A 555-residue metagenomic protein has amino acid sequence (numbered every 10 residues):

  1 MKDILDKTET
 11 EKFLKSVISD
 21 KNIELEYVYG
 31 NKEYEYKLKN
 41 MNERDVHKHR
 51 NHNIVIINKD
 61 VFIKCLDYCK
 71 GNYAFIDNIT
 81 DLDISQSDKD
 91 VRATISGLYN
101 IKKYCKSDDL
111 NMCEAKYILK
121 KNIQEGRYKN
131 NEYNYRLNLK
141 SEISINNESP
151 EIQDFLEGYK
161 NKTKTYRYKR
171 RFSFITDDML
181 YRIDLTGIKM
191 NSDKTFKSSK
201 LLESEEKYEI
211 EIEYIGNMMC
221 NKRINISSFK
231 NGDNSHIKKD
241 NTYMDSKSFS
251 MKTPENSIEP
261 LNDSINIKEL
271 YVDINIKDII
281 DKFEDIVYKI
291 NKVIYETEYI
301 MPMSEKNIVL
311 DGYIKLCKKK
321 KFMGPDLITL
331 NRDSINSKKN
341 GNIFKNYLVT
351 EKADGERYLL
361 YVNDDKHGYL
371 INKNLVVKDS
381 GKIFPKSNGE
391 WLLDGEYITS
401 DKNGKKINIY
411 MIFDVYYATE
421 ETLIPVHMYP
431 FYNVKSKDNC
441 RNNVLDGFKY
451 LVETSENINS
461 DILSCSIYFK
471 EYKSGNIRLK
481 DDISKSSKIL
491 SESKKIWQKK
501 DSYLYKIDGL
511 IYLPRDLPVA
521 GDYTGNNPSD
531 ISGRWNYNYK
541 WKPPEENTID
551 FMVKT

Functional and structural regions predicted by a protein language model:
M1-D311: Phosphate-end processing signature that detects enzymes handling 5′-triphosphorylated RNA and polyphosphate
F13-V17, N161-K164, F172-F174, S198-E203 (+7 more regions): Beta-strand elements of modular eukaryotic interaction domains
K21-I23, Y168-F172, M179-Y181, E206-I210 (+6 more regions): Core residues of folded domains in eukaryotic genome-function proteins
L25-Y27, Y34-Y36, Q124, T186 (+2 more regions): Nucleic-acid 5′ end/cap handling module spanning
R182-I183, S192-T195, M219-K222, S337 (+7 more regions): Eukaryotic short linear interaction motifs
N191, I265-I267, N346-V349, E356-L359 (+4 more regions): Core catalytic machinery and nucleic-acid-binding channels of phosphodiester-processing enzymes
D364-K402: Conserved loop->alpha-helix
G395-E396, K402-I407, M411-F413, A418-L463: Eukaryotic endomembrane system proteins
